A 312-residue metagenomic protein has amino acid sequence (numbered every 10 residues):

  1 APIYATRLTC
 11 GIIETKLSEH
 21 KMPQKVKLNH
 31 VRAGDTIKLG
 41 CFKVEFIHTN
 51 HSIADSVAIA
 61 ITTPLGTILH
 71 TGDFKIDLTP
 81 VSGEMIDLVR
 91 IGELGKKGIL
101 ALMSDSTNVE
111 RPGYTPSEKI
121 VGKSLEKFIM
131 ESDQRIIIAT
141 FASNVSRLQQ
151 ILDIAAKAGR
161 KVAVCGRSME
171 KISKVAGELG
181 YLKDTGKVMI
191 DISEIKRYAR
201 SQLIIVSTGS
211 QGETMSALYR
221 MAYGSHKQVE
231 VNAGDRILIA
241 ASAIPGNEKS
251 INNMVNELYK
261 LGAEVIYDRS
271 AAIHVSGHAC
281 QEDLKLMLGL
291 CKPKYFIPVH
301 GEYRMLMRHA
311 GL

Functional and structural regions predicted by a protein language model:
A1-R197, S216-E230, K249-N253: His/Asp/Glu-rich metal-coordinating catalytic cores of metallo-dependent phosphodiesterases/hydrolases acting on
Q149-D153, K157, A176-L312: C-terminal regulatory/interaction regions
